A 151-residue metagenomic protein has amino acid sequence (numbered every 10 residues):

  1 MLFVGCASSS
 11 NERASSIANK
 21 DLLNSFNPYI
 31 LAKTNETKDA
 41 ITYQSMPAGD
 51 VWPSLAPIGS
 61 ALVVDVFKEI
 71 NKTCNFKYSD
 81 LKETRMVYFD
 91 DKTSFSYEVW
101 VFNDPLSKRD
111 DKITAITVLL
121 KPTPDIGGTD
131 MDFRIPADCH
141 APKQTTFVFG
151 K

Functional and structural regions predicted by a protein language model:
F3-G5: C-terminal motif of bacterial Sec signal peptides marking the signal peptidase cleavage site
S10-K151: Cysteine-centric segments in proteins
